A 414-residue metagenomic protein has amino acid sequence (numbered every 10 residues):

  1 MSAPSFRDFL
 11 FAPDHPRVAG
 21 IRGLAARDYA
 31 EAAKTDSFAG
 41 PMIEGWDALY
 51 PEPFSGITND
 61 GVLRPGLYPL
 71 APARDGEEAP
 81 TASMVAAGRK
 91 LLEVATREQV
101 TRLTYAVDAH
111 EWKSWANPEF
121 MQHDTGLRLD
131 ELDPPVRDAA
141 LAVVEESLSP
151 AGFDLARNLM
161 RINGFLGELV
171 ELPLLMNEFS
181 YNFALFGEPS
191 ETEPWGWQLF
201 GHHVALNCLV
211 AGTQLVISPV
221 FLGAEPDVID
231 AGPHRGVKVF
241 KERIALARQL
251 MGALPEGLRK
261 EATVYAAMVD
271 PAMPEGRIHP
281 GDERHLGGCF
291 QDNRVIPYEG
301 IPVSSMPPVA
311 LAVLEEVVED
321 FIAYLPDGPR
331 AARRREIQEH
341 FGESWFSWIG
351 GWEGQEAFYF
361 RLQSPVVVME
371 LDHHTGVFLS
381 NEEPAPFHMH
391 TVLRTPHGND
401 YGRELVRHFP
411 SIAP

Functional and structural regions predicted by a protein language model:
M1-P134, D138-S149, D154-P414: A cross-kingdom marker for long, charged
